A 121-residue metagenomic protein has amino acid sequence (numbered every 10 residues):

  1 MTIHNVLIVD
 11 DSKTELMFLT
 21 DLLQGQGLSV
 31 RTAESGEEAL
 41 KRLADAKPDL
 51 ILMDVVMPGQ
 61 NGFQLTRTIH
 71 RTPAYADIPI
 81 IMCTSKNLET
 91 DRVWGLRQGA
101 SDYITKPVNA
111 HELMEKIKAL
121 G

Functional and structural regions predicted by a protein language model:
M17-G25: Charged docking surfaces used in two-component/phosphorelay signaling
G27-E34, R42: Short hydrophobic/Thr-rich beta-strand motif most characteristic of the beta2 strand and flanking loop of CheY-like
A46-L52: Active-site beta3 strand of CheY-like receiver
M57: Receiver (REC) domain active-site loop signature in two-component systems and cognate sites in sensor histidine kinases
V108-K118: C-terminal output helix
